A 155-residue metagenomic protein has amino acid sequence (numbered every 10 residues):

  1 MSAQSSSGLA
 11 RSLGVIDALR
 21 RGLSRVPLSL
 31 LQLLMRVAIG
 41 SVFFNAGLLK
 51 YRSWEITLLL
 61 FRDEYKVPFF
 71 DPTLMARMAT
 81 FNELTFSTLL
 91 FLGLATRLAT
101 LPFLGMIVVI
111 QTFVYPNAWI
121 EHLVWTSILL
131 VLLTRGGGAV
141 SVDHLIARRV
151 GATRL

Functional and structural regions predicted by a protein language model:
M1-R52, F69-F81, T85, L92-L155: Extended, low-polarity transmembrane helix blocks
V42-F43, I56, L60: Residue-level detector of alpha-helical secondary structure
L58-F70: Perimembrane loop-to-helix junctions flanking transmembrane segments
